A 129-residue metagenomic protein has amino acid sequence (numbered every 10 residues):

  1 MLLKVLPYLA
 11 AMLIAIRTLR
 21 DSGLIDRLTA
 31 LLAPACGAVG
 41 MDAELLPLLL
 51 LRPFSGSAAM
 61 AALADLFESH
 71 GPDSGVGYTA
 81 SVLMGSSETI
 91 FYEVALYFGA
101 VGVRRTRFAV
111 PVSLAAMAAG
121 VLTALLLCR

Functional and structural regions predicted by a protein language model:
M1-E68: Membrane-embedded alpha-helical segments and adjacent helix-loop junctions characteristic of multi-pass solute
A61-L66, H70-R129: C-terminal transmembrane helix pair
